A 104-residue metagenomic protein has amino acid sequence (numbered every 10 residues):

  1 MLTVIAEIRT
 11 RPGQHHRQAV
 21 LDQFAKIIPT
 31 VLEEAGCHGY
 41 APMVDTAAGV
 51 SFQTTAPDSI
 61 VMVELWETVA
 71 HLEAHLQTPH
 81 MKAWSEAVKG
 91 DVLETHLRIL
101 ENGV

Functional and structural regions predicted by a protein language model:
M1-Q14, D91-L100: Amphipathic repeat-derived elements
L2-R9, A41-L76: Short, well-ordered beta-strand segments in beta-rich or mixed alpha/beta enzyme and ligand-binding folds
E7, E33-E34, E64-E67, E73 (+3 more regions): Glutamate identity and glutamate-enriched acidic tracts
Q14-P42, H80-V88: Short amphipathic alpha-helical segments
H16, L32-A35, D58, E67 (+2 more regions): Alpha-helical protein-protein interaction elements
D22, I27-T30, V50, A56 (+3 more regions): Homeobox/homeodomain signature
A41-D58, K82-V104: Glycine-rich beta-strand-turn "strand-cap" elements at beta-sheet edges
